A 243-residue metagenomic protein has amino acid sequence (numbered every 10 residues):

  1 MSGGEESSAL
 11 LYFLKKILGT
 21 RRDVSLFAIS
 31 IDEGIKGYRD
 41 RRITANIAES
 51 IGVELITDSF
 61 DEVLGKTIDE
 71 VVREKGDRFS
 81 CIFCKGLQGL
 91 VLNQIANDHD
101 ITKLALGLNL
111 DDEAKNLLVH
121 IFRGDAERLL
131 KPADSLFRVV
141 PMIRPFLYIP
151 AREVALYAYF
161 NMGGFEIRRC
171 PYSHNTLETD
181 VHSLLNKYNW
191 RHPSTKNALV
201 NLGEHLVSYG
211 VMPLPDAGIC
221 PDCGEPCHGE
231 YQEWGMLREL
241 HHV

Functional and structural regions predicted by a protein language model:
M1-K131, S135-V139, Y148-M162: ATP-dependent adenylation/nucleotidyltransferase module used to activate substrates
S25, R128-V243: ATP/NTP-dependent adenylation/nucleotidyl-transfer catalytic domains that generate, transfer, or process NMP-activated
